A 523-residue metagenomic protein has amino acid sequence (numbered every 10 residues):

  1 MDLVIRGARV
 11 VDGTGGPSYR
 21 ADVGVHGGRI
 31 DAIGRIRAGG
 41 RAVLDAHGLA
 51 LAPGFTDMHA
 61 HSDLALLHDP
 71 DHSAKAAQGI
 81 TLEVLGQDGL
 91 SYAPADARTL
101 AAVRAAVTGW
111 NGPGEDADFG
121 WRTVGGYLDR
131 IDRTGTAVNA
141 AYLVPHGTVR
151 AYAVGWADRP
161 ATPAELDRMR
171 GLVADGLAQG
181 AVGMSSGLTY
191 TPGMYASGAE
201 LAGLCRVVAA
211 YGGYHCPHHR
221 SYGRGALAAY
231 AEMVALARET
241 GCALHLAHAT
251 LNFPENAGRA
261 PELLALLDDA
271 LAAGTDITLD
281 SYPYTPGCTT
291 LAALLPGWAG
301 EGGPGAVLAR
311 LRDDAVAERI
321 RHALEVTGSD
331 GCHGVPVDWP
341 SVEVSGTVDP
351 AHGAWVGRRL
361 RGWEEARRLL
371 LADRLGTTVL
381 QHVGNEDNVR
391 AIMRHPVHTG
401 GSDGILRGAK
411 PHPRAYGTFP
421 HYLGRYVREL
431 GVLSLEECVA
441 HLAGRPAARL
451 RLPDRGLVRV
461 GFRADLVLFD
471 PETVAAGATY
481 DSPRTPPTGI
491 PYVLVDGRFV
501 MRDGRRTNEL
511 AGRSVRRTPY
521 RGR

Functional and structural regions predicted by a protein language model:
M1-G54, D69, A476: Histidine-rich, glycine-flanked metal-binding segment
A8, V23, G28, G48 (+13 more regions): Divalent metal-coordination and catalytic microenvironments
V10-D22, A354, T377-V389, L430-V439 (+1 more regions): Acidic, glycine-enriched loop/beta-strand segments at the rims of small-molecule binding/catalytic pockets
A38, A46-G114: Metal-associated gating/positioning segment near the N- to mid-region
D88-V103, G109-E239: Hydrophobic, small-residue-rich alpha-helical packing segments that form membrane-like cores
Y127, I131, A137-P163, M169-Y190 (+4 more regions): Active-site neighborhoods of metal-dependent hydrolases
E364, R368, G444-R445, D465 (+1 more regions): Mid-to-C-terminal alpha-helical segments outside catalytic/metal-binding sites
A391-V397, S402-D403, V467-V515: C-terminal cap of metal-dependent C-N hydrolases
